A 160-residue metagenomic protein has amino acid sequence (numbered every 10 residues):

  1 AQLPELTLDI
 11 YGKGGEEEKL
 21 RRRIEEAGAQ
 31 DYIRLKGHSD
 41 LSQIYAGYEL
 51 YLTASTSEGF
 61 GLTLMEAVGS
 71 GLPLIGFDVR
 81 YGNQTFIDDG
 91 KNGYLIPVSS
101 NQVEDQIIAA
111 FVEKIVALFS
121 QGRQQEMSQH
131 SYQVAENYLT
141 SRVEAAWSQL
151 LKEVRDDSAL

Functional and structural regions predicted by a protein language model:
T7-L20: Glycosyltransferase donor-sugar binding loop
K19-H38: Nucleotide-activated donor-binding/catalytic signature segment of Leloir-type glycosyltransferases, i.e., the conserved
H38-S39, Q43-Y48: Short alpha-helical donor nucleotide-sugar binding micro-motif in glycosyltransferases
T56: Aromatic "clamp/platform" in nucleotide-sugar-dependent glycosyltransferases that forms part of the donor/acceptor
P73-F77: Short hydrophobic beta-strand element within catalytic cores of glycosyltransferases and related nucleotide-activated
Q84-I115: Change "using UDP/GDP/dTDP sugars" to "using nucleotide sugars
V116-A117, T140-L160: C-terminal alpha-helical cap of glycosyltransferases
R123-N137: A short, well-ordered alpha-helix in the C-terminal region of glycosyltransferases
